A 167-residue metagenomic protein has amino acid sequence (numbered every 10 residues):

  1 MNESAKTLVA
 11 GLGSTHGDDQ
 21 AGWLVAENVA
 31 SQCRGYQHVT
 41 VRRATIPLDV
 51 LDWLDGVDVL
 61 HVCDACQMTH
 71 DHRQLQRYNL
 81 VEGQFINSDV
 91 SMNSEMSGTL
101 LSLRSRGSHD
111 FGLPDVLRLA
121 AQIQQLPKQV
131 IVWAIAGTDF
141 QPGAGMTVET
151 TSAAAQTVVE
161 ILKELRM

Functional and structural regions predicted by a protein language model:
M1-K128, V132-I135, A144-A155, E160-M167: N-terminal catalytic or cofactor-binding beta/alpha core of small enzyme domains
D139: Conserved catalytic-site region of short-chain dehydrogenase/reductase
